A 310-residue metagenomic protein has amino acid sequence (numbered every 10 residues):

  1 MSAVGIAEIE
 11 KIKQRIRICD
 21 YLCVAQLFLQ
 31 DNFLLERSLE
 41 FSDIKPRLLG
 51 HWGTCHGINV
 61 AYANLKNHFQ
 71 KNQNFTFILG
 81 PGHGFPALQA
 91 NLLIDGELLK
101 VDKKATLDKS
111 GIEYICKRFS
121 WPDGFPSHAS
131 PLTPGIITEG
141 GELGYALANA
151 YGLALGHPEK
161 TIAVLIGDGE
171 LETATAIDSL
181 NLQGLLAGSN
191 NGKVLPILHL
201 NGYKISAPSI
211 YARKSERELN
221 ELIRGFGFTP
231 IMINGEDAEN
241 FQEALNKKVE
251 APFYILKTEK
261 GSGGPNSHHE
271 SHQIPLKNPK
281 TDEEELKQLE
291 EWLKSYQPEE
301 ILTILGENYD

Functional and structural regions predicted by a protein language model:
M1-H51: Cofactor-/ligand-binding subdomain signature composed of acidic, glycine-rich, tryptophan-containing flexible loops
I9, Y21, I58, F85 (+5 more regions): Alpha-helix initiation and N-capping motif
L22, Q30, I94, K260-S262: Short loop/turn segments at secondary-structure transitions that flank enzyme active sites
L27, G80-G82, N91, H199 (+1 more regions): Structured loops at beta-to-helix junctions and adjacent beta-edge loops in soluble globular domains
D31-G188: Cofactor-binding active-site loop characterized by glycine-rich and histidine/acidic residues
L132-Y309: Glycine-rich ThDP/TPP pyrophosphate-binding loop and its adjacent helix/strand module within ThDP-dependent enzymes
